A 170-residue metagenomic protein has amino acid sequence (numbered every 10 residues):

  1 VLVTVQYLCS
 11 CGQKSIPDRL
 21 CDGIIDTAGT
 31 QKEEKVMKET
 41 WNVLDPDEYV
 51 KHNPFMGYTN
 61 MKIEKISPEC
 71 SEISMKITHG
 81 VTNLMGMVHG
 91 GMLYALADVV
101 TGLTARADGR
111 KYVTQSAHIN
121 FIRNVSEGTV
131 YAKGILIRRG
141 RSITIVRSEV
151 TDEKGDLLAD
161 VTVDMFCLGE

Functional and structural regions predicted by a protein language model:
L2-C9: Extreme N-terminal basic, low-complexity initiation segments that serve as generic localization/processing leaders
C9-C11, C21: Cysteine-centered motifs
I16, D26-E170: Terminal targeting signals and extreme-terminal segments of soluble enzymes
